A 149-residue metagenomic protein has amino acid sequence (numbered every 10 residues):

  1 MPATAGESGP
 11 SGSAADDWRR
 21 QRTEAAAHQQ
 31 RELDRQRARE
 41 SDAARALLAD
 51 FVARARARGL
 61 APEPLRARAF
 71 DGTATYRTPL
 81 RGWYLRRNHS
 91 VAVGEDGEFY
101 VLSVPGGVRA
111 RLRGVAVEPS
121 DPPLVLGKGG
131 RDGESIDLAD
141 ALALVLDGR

Functional and structural regions predicted by a protein language model:
M1-G6, E95-G97, A139: Charged/polar interaction segments and conserved charged motifs
M1-T75: N-terminal domain-onset segments
F51, A55, P62, V101 (+2 more regions): Generic structural hydrophobic/aromatic packing signal, biased to beta-strands
F51, N88, R111-G114: Intrinsically disordered, low-complexity boundary segments flanking structured domains
A67-V104: Amphipathic, interaction-prone secondary-structure segments
L102-G114: Short linear, low-complexity motifs centered on an aromatic residue
R111-R149: Helix-rich interaction surfaces within compact, conserved domain-sized segments that mediate assembly or partner
